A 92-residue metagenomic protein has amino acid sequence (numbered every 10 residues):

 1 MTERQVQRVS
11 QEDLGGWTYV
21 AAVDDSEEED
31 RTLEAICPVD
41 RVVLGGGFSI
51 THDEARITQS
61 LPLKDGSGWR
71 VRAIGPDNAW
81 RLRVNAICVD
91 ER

Functional and structural regions predicted by a protein language model:
M1-R92: Extracellular attachment/recognition segments
